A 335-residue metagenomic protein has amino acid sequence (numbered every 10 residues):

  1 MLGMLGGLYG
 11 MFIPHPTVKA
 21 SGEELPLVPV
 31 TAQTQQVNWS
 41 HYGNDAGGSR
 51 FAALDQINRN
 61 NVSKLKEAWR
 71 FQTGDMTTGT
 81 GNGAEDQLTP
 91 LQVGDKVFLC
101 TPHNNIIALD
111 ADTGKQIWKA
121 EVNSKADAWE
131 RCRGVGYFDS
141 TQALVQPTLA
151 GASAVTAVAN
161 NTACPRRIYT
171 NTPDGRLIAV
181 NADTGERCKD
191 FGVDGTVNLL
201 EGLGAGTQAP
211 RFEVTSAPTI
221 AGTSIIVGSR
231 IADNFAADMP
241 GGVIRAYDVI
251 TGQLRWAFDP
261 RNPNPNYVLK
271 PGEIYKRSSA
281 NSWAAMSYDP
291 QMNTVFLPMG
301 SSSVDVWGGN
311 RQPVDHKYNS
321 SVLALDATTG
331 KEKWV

Functional and structural regions predicted by a protein language model:
M1-F12: Internal/C-terminal transmembrane anchor helices
P16-R70, P260-P265: Blade/loop signatures of beta-propeller domains
W39-G43, G83-H103, W129-R176, P210-A236 (+4 more regions): Repeat-blade elements of multi-bladed beta-propeller folds
S40, A46-A53, D75-G81, I107 (+1 more regions): Short, solvent-exposed loop/turn elements at domain surfaces
S49-N61, G79-D86, P271-Y275: Short, polar loop/linker segments at the starts of domains and inter-domain junctions
V62-M76, I106-W129, F138-L149, L177-A209 (+2 more regions): Extracytoplasmic/lumenal domain signature
K66-G94: Active-site-flanking structural segment that lines cofactor/substrate pockets
